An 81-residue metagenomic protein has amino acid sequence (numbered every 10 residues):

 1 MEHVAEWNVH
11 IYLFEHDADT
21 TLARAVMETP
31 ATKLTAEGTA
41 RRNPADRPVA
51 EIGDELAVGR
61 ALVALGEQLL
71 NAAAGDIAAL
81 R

Functional and structural regions predicted by a protein language model:
M1-P30: N-terminal segment of the canonical double-stranded RNA-binding domain
A5-V9, I52-G53, G75: Aromatic-residue detector
D17-D19, D46, D54, D76: Acidic-enriched, low-complexity/disordered segments with a strong bias for Aspartate over Glutamate
T20-A50: A short, structured beta-strand/loop element
P48-E67: Short, well-ordered alpha-helical segments
A61-R81: C-terminal structural segments of small proteins and small subunits
